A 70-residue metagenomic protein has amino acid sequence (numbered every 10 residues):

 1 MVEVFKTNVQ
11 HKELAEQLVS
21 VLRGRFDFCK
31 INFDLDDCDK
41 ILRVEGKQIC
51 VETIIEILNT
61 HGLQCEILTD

Functional and structural regions predicted by a protein language model:
M1-Q10: Short glycine-/aliphatic-rich beta-strand segments at the starts of folded cytosolic domains
K6, E16-G24, D36, E45-D70: C-terminal structural segments of small proteins and small subunits
E13: Charged, alpha-helix-enriched surfaces in structured cytosolic catalytic cores of large nucleotide-utilizing machines
D27-F33: A short linear hydrophobic-aromatic micro-motif
D39: Feature marks short, surface-exposed loop/turn motifs that line or immediately flank catalytic pockets and channel
L42: Residue-level signal for inorganic ion chemistry
